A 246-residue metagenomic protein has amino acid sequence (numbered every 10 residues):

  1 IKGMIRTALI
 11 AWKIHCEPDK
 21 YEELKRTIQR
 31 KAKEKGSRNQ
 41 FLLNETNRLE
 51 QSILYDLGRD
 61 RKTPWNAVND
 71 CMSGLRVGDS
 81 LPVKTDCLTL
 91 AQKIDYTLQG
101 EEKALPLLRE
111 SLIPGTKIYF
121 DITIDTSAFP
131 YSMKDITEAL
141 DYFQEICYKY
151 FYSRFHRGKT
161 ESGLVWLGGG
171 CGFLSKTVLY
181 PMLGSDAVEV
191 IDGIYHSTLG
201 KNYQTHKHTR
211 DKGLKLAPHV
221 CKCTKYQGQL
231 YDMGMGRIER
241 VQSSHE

Functional and structural regions predicted by a protein language model:
I1-P18: Long, contiguous amphipathic alpha-helices that act as assembly "spine/axial" helices in icosahedral shell and virion
M4, A8, Q40-P64, L75-S80: Small-side-chain structural scaffolding
M4, K31-K35, Q40, H156 (+1 more regions): Small/flexible residues
I14-L57: Short, glycine/acidic-rich hinge or "gate" loops at secondary-structure transitions that mediate conformational
P64-E246: Basic polyanion-binding and macromolecular-assembly surfaces
